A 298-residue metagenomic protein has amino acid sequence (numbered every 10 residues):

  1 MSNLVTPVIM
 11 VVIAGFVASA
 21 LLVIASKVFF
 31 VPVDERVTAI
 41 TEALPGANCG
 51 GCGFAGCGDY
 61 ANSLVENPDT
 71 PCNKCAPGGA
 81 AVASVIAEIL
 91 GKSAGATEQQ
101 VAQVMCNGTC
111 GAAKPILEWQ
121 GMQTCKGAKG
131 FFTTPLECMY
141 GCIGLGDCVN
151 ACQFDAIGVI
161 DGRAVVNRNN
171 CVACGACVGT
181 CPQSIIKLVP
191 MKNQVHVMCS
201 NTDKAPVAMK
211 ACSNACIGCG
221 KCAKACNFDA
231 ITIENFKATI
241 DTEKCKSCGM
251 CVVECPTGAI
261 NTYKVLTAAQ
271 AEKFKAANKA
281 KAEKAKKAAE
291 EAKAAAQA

Functional and structural regions predicted by a protein language model:
S2-G220, K224-A225, E254, G258-N261 (+1 more regions): Ferredoxin-type iron-sulfur electron-transfer modules and their immediate structural context
V159, T232-I233: Short acidic/histidine- and often glycine-rich active-site loop of Leloir-type glycosyltransferases that engages
D203-K204, I233-K237: Cys/His-clustered metal-coordination modules, chiefly Zn-binding fingers
N227, I231: Single-stranded RNA-binding regions, centering on S1/OB-family and related RNA-binding modules
I240: Active-site substrate-recognition segment that forms the wall of the catalytic cavity or substrate channel
G249: Basic, amphipathic alpha-helical segments enriched in Lys/Arg and hydrophobic/aromatic residues
